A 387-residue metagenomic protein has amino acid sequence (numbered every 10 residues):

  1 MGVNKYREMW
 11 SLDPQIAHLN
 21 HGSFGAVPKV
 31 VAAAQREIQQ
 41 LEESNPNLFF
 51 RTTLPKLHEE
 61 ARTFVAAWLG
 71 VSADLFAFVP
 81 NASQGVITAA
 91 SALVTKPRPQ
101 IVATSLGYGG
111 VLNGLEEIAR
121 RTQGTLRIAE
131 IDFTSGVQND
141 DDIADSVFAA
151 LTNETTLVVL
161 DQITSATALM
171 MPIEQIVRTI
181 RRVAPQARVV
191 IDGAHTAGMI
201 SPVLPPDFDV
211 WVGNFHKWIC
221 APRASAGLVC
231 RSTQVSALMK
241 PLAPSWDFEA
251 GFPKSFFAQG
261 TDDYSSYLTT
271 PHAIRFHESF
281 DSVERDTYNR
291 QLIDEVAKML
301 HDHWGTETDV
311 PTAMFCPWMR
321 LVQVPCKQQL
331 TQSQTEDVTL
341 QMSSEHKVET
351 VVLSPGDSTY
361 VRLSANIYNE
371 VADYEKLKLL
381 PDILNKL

Functional and structural regions predicted by a protein language model:
Y6-E8, A149, L330-S333, L340 (+1 more regions): PLP-dependent enzyme catalytic core of the Aspartate aminotransferase-like
D13-Q15, S23-T52: Glycine-rich phosphate-binding segment of PLP-dependent enzymes
N45-Q84, N289: Conserved N-terminal alpha-helix of the aminotransferase class I/II PLP-enzyme fold
F49-F50, K254-K298: Structural signature of PLP-dependent enzymes
D74-L75, A92-N113, T125, Q334: Conserved PLP-anchoring active-site segment centered on the Schiff-base-forming lysine
T125-R127, T134-A194: Active-site phosphate-binding strand-loop segment of PLP-dependent enzymes
P206-D247: Active-site PLP attachment segment
R290-D294, H303-E345: Conserved PLP-binding catalytic core of the aspartate aminotransferase-like
